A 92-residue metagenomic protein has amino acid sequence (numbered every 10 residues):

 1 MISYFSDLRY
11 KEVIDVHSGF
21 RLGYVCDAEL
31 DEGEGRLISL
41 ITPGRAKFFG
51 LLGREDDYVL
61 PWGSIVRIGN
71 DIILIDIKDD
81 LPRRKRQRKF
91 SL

Functional and structural regions predicted by a protein language model:
M1-L92: Peripheral interaction segments used for macromolecular assembly
